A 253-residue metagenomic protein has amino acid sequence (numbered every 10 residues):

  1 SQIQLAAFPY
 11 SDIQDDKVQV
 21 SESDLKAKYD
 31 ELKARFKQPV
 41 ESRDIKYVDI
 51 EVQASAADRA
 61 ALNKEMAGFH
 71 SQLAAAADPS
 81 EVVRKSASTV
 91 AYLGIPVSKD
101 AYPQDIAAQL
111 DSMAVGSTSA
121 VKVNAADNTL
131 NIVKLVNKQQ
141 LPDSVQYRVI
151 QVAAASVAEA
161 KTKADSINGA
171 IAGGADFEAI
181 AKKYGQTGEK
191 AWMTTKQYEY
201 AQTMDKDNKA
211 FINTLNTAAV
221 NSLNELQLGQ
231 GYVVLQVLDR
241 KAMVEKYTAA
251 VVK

Functional and structural regions predicted by a protein language model:
S1-V18, K33-A74, K85-Q109, N131-A172 (+2 more regions): Well-structured core secondary-structure elements of compact alpha/beta domains
E22, G68, K122-N124: Eukaryotic gene-expression regulator signature that favors modular helical reader/repeat domains and their
D78, G174-F177: Loop/turn elements at helix/coil->beta-strand transitions in domains of secreted/extracellular proteins
V82-R84, F177-K182: Short, well-structured alpha-helical segments that form the helix of a local strand-helix-strand
Q109-V115, I212-A219: Soluble sensory domains of the PAS superfamily and closely related sensory modules
S117-A126, N221-L228: Short acidic-hydrophobic surface loop/beta-edge motif
